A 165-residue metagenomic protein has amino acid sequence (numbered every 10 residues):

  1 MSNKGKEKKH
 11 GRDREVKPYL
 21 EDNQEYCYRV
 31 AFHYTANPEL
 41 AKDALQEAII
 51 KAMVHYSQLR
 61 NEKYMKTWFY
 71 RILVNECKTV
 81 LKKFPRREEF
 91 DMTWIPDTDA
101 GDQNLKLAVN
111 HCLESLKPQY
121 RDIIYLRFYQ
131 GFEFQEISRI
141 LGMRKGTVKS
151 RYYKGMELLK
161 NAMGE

Functional and structural regions predicted by a protein language model:
S2-R29, K42, R121: A short, charge-rich alpha-helical start-of-domain segment used by transcription regulators
L20-P38, H55, L113, G164: Amphipathic, Lys/Arg- and hydrophobic-enriched alpha-helical face
Q24, Y28, I49, K117 (+2 more regions): C-terminal flanking helix
R29, D43-I50, K63-N75: Structural recognition of an alpha-helix C-terminal capping motif at a helix-to-coil junction
Q58-R60, R71-F90, K154: Arg/Lys-rich amphipathic alpha helix in sigma70-family domain 2
V74, L141-E165: DNA-recognition helix of helix-turn-helix
T79, R86-L113, E133-E136: Internal acidic/polar
I123-R127: A short pre-motif secondary-structure segment
